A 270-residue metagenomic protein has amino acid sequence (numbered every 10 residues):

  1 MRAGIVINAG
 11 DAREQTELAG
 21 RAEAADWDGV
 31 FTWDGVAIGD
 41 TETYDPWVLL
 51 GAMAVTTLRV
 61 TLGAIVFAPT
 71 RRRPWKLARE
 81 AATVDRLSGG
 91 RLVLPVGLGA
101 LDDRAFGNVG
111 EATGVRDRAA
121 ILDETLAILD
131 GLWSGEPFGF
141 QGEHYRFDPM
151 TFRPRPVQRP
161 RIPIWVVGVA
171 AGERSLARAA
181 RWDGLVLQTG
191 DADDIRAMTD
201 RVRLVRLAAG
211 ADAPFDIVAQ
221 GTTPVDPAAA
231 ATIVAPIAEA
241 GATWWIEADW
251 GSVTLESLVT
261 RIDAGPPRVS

Functional and structural regions predicted by a protein language model:
M1-T56, R116, P160-I162, V169 (+1 more regions): N-terminal beta1-alpha1-beta2 module of alpha/beta enzyme domains
R2-R13, I65-W75, A112, R116 (+2 more regions): Active-site mouth loops of central-metabolism enzymes
R2-R13, T70-F140: Flexible, glycine-rich active-site loops centered on histidine and acidic residues that chelate a metal or position
A3-I7, V30-T32, T61-I65, L92-V96 (+4 more regions): Hydrophobic faces of well-ordered beta-strands that scaffold small-molecule active sites in alpha/beta enzyme cores
G10-E23, L77-E80, V166-R178, V225-A238 (+2 more regions): Short, acidic/polar
T16-W33, R178-Q188, P236-W245: Catalytic domains of carbohydrate-active enzymes, especially glycoside hydrolases
A22, D26, M53, V84 (+6 more regions): Conserved, mostly hydrophobic/aromatic
G114, R118-G131, I195-V202, S252-S270: C-terminal helical cap(s) of enzyme catalytic domains, especially alpha/beta-barrels
